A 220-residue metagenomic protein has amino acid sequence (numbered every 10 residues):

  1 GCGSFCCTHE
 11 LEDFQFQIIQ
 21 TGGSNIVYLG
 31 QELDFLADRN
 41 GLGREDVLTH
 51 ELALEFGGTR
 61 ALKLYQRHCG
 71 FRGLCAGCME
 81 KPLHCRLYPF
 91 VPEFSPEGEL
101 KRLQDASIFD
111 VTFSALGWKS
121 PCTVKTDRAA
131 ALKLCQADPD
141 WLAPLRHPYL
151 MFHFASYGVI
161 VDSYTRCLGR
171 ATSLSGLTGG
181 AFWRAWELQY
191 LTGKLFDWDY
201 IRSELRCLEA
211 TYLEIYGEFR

Functional and structural regions predicted by a protein language model:
G1-R220: Short loop/turn segments that flank or connect secondary-structure elements
